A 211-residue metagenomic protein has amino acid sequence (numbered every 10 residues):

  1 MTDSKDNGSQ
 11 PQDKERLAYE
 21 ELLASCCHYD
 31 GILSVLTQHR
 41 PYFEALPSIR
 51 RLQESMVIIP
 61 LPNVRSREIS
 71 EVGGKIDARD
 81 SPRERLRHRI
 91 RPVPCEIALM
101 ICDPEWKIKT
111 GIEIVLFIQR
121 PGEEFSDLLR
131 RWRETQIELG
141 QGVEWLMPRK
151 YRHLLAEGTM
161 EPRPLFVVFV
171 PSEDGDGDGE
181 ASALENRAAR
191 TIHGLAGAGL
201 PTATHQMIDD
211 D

Functional and structural regions predicted by a protein language model:
M1-E15: Nuclease-adjacent, charged terminal/linker segments that flank catalytic cores
K5-S9, I108-E113: Short amphipathic alpha-helical segments, especially helix-boundary/capping motifs
D6, F117-Q119, D210: Generic hydrophobic/packing signal
A18-Y29, L33-I112, R120-S126: Active-site metal-binding core of divalent-cation-utilizing nuclease and nuclease-like domains
S55, I97-A98, G111-L116, E157-S172: Hydrophobic beta-strand segments of well-ordered beta-sheets in folded domains
G111, R120-W145: Mg2+/Mn2+-dependent nuclease catalytic core
L128-R130, G140-D211: Non-catalytic C-terminal interaction segments of nucleic acid-processing enzymes
